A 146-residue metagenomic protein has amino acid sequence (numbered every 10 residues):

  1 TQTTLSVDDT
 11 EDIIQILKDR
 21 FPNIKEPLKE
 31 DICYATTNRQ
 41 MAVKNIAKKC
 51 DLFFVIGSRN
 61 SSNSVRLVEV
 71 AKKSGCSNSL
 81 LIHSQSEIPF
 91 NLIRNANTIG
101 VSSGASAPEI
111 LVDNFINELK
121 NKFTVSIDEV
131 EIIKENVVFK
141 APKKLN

Functional and structural regions predicted by a protein language model:
T1-F21: Glycine-rich phosphate/diphosphate-binding loop of Rossmann-like nucleotide-binding domains
T3-L5, I32-C33, N60, S86 (+1 more regions): Glycine-rich beta-alpha junction loops
D9-I13, R39, L67, L111-V112: Residues at alpha-helix caps and immediate loop-helix transition turns in enzyme cores, especially N- and C-cap
D19-L52, G57-R59, V65-S74, N78-H83 (+2 more regions): Active-site rim loops that border cofactor/substrate pockets in soluble metabolic enzymes
K48, L52-V55, N60-S61, R66-V70 (+1 more regions): C-terminal functional extensions of proteins
S86-R94: Helix-loop module immediately N-terminal to the HCX5R catalytic loop in PTP-like cysteine phosphatase domains
